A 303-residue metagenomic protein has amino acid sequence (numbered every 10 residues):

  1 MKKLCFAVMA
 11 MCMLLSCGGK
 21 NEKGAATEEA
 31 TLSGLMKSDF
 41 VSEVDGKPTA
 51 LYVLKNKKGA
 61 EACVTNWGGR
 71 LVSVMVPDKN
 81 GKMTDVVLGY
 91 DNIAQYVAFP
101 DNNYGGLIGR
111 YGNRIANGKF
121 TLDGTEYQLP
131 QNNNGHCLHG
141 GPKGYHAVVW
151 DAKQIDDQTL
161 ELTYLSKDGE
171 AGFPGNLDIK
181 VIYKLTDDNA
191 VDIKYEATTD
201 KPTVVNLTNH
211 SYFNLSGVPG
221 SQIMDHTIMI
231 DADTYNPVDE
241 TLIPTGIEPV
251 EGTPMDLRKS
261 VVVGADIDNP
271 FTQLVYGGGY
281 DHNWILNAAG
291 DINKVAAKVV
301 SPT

Functional and structural regions predicted by a protein language model:
K2-V8: Sec-dependent signal peptide recognition, specifically the positively charged N-region followed immediately by
M13-S16: C-terminal motif of bacterial Sec signal peptides marking the signal peptidase cleavage site
G18-A60, N66-T303: An exposed, glycine/acidic-rich loop-and-rim segment of catalytic or binding clefts
